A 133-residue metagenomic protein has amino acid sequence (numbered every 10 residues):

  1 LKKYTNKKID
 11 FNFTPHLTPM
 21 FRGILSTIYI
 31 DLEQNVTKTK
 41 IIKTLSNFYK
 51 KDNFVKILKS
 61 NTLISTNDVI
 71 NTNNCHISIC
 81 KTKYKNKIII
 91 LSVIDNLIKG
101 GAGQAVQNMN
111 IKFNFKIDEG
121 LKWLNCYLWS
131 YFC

Functional and structural regions predicted by a protein language model:
L1-I90: C-terminal substrate-binding/catalytic lobe of Rossmann-fold NAD(P)-dependent oxidoreductases
L17-P19, I94-K99: Glycine-rich phosphate/pyrophosphate-binding beta-alpha loops
N35, K99-G100: Loop/helix-junction capping segments adjacent to catalytic residues or to phosphate/diphosphate-binding pockets
K59, G120-K122: Residue-level detector of family-conserved "landmark" positions at structurally sensitive sites
N73, N96, N108-N110: Asparagine-centered polar/low-complexity signal
A102-D118: Internal hydrophobic alpha-helix adjacent to the cofactor/substrate pocket in enzyme cavities
